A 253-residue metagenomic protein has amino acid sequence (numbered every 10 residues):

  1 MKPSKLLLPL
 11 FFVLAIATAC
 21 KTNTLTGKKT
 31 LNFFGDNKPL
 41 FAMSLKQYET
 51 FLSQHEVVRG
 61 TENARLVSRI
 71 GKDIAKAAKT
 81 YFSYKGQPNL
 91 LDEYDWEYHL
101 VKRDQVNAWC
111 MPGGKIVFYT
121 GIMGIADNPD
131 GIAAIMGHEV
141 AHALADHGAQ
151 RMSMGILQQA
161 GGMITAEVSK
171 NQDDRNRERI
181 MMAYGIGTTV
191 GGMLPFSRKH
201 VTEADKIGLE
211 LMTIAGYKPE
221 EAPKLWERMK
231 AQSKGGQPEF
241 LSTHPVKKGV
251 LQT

Functional and structural regions predicted by a protein language model:
M1-K2: N-terminal secretory signal peptides that target proteins for export/translocation
K5-L8, C20-T253: A Zn2+-metalloprotease active-site environment signal
